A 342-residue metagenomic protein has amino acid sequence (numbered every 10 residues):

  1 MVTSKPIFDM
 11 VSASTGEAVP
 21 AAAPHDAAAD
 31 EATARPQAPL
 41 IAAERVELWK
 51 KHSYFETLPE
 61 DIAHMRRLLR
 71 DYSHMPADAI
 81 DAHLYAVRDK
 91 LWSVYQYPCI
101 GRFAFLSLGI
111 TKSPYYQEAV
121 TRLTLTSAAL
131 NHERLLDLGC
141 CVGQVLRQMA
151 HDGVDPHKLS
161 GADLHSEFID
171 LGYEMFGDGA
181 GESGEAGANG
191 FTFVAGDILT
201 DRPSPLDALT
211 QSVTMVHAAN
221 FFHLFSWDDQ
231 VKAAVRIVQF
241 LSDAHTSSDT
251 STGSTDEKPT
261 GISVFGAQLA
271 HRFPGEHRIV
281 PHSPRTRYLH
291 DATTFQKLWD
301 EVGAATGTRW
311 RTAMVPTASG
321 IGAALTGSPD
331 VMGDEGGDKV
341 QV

Functional and structural regions predicted by a protein language model:
V2-D207, Q230, R236, H245-V342: Class I (Rossmann-like) S-adenosyl-L-methionine-dependent methyltransferase catalytic domain, capturing the SAM-binding
Q211-D229: A short SAM/SAH-binding and catalytic strip from SAM-dependent methyltransferases
F225-S226, L241-T246: Helix-to-beta-strand junctions that scaffold the AdoMet/dcAdoMet cofactor pocket in Class I SAM-dependent enzymes
